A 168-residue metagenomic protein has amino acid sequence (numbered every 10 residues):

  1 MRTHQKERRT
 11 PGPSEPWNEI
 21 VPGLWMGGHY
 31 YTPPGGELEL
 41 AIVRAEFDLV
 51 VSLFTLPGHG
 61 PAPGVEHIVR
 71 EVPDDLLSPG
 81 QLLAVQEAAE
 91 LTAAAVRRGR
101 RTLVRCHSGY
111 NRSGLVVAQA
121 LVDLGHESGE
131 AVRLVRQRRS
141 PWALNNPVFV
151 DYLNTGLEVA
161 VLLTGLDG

Functional and structural regions predicted by a protein language model:
M1, T55, E158: Residue-level marker of positions within ordered structural domains that often coincide with functionally constrained
M1-T10: N-terminal glycine-/charge-rich "phosphate-binding" loop or analogous flexible N-terminal tail
R9-R101, V122-Y152: Cysteine-based protein phosphatase catalytic domain of the PTP/DSP
G99-A118, V122: A phosphate-binding catalytic loop at a beta-strand-loop-alpha-helix junction that coordinates phosphoryl groups
L144-G168: Charged C-terminal helix
